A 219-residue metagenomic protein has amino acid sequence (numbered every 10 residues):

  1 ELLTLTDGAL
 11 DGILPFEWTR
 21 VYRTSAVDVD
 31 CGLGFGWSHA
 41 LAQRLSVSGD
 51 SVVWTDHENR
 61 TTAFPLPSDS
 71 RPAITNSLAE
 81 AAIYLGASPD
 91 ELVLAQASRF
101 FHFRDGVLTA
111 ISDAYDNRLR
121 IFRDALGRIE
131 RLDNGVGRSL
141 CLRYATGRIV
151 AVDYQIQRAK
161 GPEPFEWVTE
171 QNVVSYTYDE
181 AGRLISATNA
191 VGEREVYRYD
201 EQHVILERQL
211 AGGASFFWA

Functional and structural regions predicted by a protein language model:
E1-F16, R20-Y22: Intrinsically disordered, low-complexity segments enriched in small residues
E1-L5, H39-A40, S46-S48: Short alpha-helical segments and helix-capping/turn motifs at coil-helix boundaries
L3, D28-D30, K160-G161: A short, acidic/glycine-rich surface segment
G12-P15, V29-L33: Conserved phosphate/metal-binding and DNA-contacting active-site motifs used in DNA phosphodiester-bond processing
W18, T24, F35-G36, S46 (+1 more regions): Extended charged/polar low-complexity repeat regions
G32-G36, A40: Feature 3881 marks metal-assisted phosphotransfer/nuclease machinery and their flanking interaction elements
